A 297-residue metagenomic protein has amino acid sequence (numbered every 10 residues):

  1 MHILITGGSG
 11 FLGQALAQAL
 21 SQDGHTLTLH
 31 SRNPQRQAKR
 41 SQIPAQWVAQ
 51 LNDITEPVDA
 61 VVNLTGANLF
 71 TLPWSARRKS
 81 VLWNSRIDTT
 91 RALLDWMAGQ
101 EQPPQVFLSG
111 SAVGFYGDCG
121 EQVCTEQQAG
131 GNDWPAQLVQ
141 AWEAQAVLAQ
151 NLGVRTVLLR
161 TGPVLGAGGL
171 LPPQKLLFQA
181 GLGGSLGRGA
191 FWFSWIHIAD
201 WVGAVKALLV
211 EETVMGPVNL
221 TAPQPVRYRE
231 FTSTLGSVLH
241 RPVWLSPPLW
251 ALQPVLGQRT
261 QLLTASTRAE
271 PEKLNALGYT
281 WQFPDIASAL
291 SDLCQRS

Functional and structural regions predicted by a protein language model:
H2, E211-Q258, S291, S297: Mid/C-terminal beta-alpha module of Rossmann-like enzyme folds, strongest in SDR-family dehydrogenases/epimerases
I3-D23: N-terminal Rossmann NAD(P)H-binding glycine-rich loop of SDR-like oxidoreductase domains
R36, S41-A92: NAD(P)H-binding glycine-rich loop region in Rossmannoid oxidoreductase-like domains and their noncatalytic homologs
R91-D133: Conserved Rossmann-fold NAD(P)-dependent oxidoreductase catalytic core, especially the SDR/UDP-sugar
S111, A144-A167: Conserved beta-loop-beta element that borders a ligand/cofactor-binding pocket
Q140, L152-V154, L165-Q174, L208-V218: Glycine/proline-rich active-site loop of Rossmann-fold NAD(P)-dependent oxidoreductases
K175-G183, F191-P225: Alpha-helical substrate-binding/gating segment
Q261-S297: C-terminal amphipathic/interface module of NAD(P)-dependent oxidoreductases and related NAD-binding regulators
